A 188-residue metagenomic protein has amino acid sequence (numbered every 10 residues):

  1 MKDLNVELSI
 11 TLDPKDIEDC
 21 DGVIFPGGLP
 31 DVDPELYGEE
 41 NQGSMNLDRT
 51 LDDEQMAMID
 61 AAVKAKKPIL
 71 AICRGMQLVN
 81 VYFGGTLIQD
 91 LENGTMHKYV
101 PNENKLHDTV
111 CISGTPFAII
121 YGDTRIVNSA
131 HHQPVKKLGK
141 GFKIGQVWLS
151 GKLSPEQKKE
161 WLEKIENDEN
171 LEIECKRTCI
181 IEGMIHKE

Functional and structural regions predicted by a protein language model:
M1-L70, N80-I88, E92-I126, H132 (+1 more regions): N-terminal beta1-alpha1 cap of cysteine-dependent amidohydrolase-like domains
C73: Conserved G/P- and acidic residue-centered "switch" motifs that form tight phosphate/ATP-binding loops in soluble
Q77: Cytosolic ligand/metal-binding cores
